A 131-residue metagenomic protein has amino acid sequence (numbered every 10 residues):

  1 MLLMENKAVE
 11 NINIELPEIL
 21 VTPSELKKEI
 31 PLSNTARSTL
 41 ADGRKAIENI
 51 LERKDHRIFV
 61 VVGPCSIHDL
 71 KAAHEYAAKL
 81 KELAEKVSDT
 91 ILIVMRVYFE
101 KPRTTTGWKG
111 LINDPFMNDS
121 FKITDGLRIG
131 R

Functional and structural regions predicted by a protein language model:
M1-I12: N-terminal catalytic cores of peptidoglycan-degrading enzymes
E10-K54: N- or domain-start disorder-to-order transition segments that initiate the globular core
E18, L32-T39, H68, A72 (+1 more regions): Catalytic cores of large soluble enzymes that bind and process phosphate-bearing ligands
T39-R57, H68, A72-K86: Generic N-terminal targeting/processing segments that precede catalytic cores or assembly contacts
G63: Conserved, mostly hydrophobic/aromatic
A78-R131: A generic, well-ordered mixed alpha/beta core segment in the N-terminal half of proteins
